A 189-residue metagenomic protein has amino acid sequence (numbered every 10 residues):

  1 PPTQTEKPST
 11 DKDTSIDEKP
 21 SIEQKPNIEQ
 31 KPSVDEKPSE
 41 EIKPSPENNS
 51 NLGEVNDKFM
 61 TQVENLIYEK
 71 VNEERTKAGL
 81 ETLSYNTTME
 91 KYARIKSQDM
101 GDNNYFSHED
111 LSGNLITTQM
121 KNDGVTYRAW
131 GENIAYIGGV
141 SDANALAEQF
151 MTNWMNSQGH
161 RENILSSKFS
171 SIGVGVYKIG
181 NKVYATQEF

Functional and structural regions predicted by a protein language model:
P1, E6, I116-E188: A well-ordered secondary-structure block
P1-Y105, S167-F189: N-terminal targeting leaders of exported, membrane, and organelle-targeted proteins
R94-D123: Conserved alpha-helical segments that form or flank metal/cofactor-binding pockets of metalloenzymes
